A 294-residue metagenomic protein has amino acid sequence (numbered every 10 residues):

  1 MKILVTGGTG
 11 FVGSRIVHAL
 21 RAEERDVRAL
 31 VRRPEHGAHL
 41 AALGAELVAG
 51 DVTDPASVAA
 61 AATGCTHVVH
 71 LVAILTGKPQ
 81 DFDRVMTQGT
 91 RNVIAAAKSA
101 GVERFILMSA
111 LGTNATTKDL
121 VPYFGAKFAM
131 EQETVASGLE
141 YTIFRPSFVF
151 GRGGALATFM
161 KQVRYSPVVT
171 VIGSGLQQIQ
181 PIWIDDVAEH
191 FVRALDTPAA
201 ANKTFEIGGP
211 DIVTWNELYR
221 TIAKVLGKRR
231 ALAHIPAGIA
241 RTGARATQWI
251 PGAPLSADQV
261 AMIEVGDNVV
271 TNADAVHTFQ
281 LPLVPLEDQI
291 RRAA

Functional and structural regions predicted by a protein language model:
K2, R193-L255, V269-A294: Mid/C-terminal beta-alpha module of Rossmann-like enzyme folds, strongest in SDR-family dehydrogenases/epimerases
I3-E23: N-terminal Rossmann NAD(P)H-binding glycine-rich loop of SDR-like oxidoreductase domains
T6, L30, L71-V72, F105-L111 (+1 more regions): SDR active-site strand-loop-helix element
P34-N92, A96, L111-D119: NAD(P)H-binding glycine-rich loop region in Rossmannoid oxidoreductase-like domains and their noncatalytic homologs
S109, E131-G153: Conserved beta-loop-beta element that borders a ligand/cofactor-binding pocket
D119, S147-G153, G173-I184, G208-D211: Glycine-rich "substrate-gating" loop/helix at the edge of Rossmann-like oxidoreductase active sites
G154-L156, S174-L195, N202-K203: Substrate-positioning beta->alpha
T158-I184, K224, R229-D267: Alpha-helical membrane-targeting segments
